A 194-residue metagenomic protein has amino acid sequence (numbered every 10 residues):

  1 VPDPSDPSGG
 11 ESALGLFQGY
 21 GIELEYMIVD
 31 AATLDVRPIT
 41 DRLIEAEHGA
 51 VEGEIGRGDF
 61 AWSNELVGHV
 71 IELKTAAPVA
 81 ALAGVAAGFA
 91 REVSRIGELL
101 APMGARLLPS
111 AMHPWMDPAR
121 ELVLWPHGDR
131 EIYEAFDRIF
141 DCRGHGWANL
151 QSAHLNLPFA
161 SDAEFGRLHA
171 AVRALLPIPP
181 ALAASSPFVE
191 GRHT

Functional and structural regions predicted by a protein language model:
V1-R143, N149: Terminal catalytic/cofactor-binding subdomain
P114-A119, W125-F140, W147-N149, H154-T194: Loop-rich catalytic cores of soluble enzymes, especially ATP-dependent carboxylate-amine ligases and other
